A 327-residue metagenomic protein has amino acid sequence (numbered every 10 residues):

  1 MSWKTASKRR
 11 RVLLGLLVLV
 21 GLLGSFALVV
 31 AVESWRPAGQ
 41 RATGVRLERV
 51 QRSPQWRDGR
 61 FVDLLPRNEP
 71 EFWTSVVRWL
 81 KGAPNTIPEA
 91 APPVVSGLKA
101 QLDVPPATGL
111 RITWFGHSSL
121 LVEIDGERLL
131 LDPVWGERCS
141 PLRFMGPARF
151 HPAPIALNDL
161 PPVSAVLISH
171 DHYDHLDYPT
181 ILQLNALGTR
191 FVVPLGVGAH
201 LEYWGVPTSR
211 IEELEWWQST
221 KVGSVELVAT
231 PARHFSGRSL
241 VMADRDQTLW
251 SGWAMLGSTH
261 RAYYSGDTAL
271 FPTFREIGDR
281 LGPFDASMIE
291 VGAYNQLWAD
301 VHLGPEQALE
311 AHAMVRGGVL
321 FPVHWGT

Functional and structural regions predicted by a protein language model:
S2-L157, L256-Y264, D285-V291: Metallo-beta-lactamase
L14-L16, R190, G205-G223, R280 (+2 more regions): Binuclear metal-ion centers of metallo-dependent hydrolases, dominated by the metallo-beta-lactamase
I87-A107, V193-H260: Metallo-beta-lactamase
L131-D132, P162-D171, V192-P194, E213 (+3 more regions): Active-site neighborhood of phospho(di)ester-bond hydrolases with catalytic His/Asp-centered motifs
F144-N158, P162, S236-W253: Surface-exposed acidic, glycine/proline-enriched linker/cap segments that occur as 15-30-residue helix-coil
P154-N185, L195: Di-metal (Zn2+ and/or Mg2+/Mn2+) metal-binding site signature of metallo-dependent hydrolases with the MBL/beta-CASP
H172-L176, G198-H200, Q218-K221, F235-G237 (+3 more regions): Active-site environment of divalent metal-dependent phosphoester hydrolases
P179, S236-V315: Active-site-proximal loop/helix segments of hydrolase catalytic cores
